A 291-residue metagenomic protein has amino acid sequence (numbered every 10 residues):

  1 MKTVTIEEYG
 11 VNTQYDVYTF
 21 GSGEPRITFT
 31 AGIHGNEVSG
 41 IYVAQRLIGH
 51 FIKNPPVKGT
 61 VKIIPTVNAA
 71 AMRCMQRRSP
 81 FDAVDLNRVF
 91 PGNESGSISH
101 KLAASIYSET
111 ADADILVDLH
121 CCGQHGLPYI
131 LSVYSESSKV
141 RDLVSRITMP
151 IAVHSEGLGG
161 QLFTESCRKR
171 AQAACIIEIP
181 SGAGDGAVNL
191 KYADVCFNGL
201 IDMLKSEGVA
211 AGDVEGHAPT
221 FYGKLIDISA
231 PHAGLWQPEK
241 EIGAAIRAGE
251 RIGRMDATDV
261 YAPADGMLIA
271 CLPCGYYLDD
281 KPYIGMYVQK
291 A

Functional and structural regions predicted by a protein language model:
M1-A291: Structured catalytic-domain cores with a bias toward divalent-metal coordination
